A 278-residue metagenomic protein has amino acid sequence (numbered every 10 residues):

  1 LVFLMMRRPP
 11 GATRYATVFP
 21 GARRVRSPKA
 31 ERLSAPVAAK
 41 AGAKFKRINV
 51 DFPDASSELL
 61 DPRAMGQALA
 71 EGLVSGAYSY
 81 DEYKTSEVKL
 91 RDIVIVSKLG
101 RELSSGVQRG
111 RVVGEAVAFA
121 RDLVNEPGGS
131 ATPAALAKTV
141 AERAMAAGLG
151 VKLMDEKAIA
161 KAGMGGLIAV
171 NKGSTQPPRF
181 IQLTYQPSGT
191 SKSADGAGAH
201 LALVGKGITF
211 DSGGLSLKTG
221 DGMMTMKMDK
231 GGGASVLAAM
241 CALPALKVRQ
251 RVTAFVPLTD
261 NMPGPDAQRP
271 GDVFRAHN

Functional and structural regions predicted by a protein language model:
L1-H200, V204-G207: Short amphipathic alpha-helical segment within the helicase RecA-like ATPase core that mediates nucleic-acid
A68-G72, V170-S174, K218-K227, R269-A276: A glycine- and small-aliphatic-rich helix-loop capping segment at beta-alpha/alpha-beta transitions that lines
V140, L201-L203, L217-D260: Alpha-helical metal-binding/catalytic segments enriched in His/Glu/Asp
G214: N-terminal nucleotide-binding beta1-loop-alpha1 segment
V256-L258, M262-N278: A structural-propensity feature for long, helix-poor, extended segments
